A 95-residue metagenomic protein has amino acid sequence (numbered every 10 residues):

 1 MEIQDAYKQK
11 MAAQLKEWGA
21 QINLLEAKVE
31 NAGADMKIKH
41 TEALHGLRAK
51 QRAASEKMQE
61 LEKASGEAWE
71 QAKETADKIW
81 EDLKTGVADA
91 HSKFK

Functional and structural regions predicted by a protein language model:
I3-F94: Amphipathic alpha-helical membrane/lipid-surface binding segments
